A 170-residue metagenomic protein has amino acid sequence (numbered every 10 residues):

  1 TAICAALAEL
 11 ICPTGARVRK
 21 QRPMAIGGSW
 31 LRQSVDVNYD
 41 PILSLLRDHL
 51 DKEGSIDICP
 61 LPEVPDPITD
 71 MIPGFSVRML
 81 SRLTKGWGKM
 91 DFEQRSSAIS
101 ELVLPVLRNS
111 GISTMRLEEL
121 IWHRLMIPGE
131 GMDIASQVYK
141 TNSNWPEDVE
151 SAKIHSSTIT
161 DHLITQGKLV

Functional and structural regions predicted by a protein language model:
T1-V170: Replace "Mg2+/Mn2+-dependent" with "divalent metal-dependent
